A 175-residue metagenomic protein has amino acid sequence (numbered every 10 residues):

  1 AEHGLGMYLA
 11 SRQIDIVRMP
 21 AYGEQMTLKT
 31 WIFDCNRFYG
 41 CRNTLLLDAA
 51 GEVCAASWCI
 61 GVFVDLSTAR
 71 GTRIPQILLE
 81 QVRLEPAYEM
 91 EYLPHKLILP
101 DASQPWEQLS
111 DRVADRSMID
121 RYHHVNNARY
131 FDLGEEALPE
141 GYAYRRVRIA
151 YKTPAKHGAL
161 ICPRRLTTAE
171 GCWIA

Functional and structural regions predicted by a protein language model:
A1-L9, A56-W58, D65-R145: Hot-dog-fold acyl-thioester-processing enzymes
G4-M19, Y142-P154: Small beta-barrel nucleic-acid-binding modules, principally OB-folds
D15-D101, Y151-L160, L166-A175: HotDog/MaoC-like acyl-thioester-processing domains
